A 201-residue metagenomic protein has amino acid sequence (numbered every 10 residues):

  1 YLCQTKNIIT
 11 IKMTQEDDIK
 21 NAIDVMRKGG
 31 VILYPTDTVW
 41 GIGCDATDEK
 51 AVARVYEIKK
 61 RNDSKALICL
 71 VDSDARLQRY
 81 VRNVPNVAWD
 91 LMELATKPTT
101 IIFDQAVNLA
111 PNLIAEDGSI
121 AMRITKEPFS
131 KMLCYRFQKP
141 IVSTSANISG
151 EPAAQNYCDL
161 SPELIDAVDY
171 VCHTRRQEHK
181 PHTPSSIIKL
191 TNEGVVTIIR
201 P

Functional and structural regions predicted by a protein language model:
Q4-P201: Active-site-adjacent structural elements in enzyme catalytic cores
